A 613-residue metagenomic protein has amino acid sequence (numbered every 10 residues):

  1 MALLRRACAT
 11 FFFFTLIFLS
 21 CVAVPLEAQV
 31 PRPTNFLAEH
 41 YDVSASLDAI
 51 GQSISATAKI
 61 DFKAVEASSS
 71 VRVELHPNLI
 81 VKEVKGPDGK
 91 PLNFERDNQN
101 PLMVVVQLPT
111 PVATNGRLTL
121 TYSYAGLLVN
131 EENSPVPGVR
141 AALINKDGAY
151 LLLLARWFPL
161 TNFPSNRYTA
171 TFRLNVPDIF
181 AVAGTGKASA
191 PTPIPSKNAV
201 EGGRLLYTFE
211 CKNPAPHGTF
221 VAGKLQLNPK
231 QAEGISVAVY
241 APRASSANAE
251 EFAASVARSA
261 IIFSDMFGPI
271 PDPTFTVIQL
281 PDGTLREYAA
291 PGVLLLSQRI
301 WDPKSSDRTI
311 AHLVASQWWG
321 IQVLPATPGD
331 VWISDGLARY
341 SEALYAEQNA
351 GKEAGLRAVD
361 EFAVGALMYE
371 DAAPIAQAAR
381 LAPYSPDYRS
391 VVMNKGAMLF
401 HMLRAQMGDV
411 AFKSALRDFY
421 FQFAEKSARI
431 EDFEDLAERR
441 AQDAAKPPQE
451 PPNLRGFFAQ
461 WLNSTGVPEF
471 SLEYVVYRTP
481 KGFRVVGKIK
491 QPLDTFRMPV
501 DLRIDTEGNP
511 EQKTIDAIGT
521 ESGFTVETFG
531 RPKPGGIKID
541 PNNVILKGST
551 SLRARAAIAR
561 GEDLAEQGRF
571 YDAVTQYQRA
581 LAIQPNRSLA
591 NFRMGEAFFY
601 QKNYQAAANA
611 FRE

Functional and structural regions predicted by a protein language model:
V24-S55, K63, K82, R140-I144 (+3 more regions): N-terminal, polar/Ser/Thr-rich
A56, L160-A311, Y340: Hydrophobic helix-coil surface modules that form long, contiguous segments used for peptide/substrate interaction
E66, R389-G487: Amphipathic alpha-helical substructures
N78-R140, K197-E201, E521-K533: A surface-exposed beta-strand-loop module
V81-K85, A183, E450-R455, T465-K538: Beta-strand-rich binding/interaction modules
T114, S123-A170, L546-G568, T575: Glycine/proline-rich low-complexity spacer/linker segments in large multi-domain proteins
K212, R286-E287, K304, V331 (+3 more regions): Acidic/His/Gly-enriched intrinsically disordered linker/tail segments that often contain short helix/coil "MoRF-like"
V293-A358, L416: Zinc-dependent metallopeptidase catalytic helix centered on the HExxH motif and its immediate flanking segment
